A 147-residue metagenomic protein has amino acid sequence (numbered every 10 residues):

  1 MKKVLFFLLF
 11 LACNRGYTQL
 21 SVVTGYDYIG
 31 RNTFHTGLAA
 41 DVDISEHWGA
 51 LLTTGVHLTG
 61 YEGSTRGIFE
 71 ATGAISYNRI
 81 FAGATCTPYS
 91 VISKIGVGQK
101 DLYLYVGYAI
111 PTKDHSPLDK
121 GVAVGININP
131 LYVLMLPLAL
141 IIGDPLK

Functional and structural regions predicted by a protein language model:
M1-V22: Bacterial Sec-dependent N-terminal signal peptides
S21-G37, V42, L51-K147: Outer-membrane beta-barrel translocator/channel fold
